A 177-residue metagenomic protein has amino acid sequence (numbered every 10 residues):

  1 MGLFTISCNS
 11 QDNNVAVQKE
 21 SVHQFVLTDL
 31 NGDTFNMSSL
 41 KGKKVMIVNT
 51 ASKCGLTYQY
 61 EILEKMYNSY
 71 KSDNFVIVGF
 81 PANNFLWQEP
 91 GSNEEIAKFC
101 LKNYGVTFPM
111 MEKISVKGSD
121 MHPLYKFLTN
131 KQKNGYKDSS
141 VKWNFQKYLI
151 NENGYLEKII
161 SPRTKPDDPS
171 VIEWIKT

Functional and structural regions predicted by a protein language model:
M1-T5: Bacterial N-terminal signal peptides
N9-S38, Y58, P123: N-terminal "domain-start" segment that seeds a small globular fold
K41-V45: Proline/glycine-enriched tight loop/beta-turn segments at coil->beta junctions that connect or precede beta-strands
N49-K53: Amphipathic alpha-helical repeat scaffolds
L56-H122: Structural microenvironment flanking redox-active thiols in thiol-disulfide oxidoreductases
P123-K126, K131-T177: Thiol-/selenol-based redox modules, centered on thioredoxin-like and closely related oxidoreductase domains
